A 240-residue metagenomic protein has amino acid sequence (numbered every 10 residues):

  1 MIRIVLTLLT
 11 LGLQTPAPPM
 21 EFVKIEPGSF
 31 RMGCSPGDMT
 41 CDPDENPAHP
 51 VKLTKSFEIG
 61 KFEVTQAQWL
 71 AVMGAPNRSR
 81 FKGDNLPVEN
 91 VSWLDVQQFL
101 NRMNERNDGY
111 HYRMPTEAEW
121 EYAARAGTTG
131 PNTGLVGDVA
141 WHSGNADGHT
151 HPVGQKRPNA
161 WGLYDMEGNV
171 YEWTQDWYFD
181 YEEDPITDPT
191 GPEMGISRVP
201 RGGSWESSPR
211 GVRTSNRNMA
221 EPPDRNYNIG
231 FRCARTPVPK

Functional and structural regions predicted by a protein language model:
I2-G12: Sec-dependent N-terminal signal peptides
A17-R78, S92-L94, E167-G168: A short glycine-rich, aromatic-capped structural motif
V23, E58, E172, G230-A234: Residues embedded in well-ordered beta-strands
R31, S35-C41, S79-K82, P87-R217 (+1 more regions): Functional-site microenvironments in short loops/helix caps that host divalent-cation chemistry
H49, F57, W161, R198 (+1 more regions): Residue-level detector of short, conserved catalytic/binding motifs and their immediate flanks
S56, G203, T236-P239: Short loop segments at secondary-structure junctions
N226-K240: Short, structured beta-strand segments at or near domain termini in extracellular proteins/domains
